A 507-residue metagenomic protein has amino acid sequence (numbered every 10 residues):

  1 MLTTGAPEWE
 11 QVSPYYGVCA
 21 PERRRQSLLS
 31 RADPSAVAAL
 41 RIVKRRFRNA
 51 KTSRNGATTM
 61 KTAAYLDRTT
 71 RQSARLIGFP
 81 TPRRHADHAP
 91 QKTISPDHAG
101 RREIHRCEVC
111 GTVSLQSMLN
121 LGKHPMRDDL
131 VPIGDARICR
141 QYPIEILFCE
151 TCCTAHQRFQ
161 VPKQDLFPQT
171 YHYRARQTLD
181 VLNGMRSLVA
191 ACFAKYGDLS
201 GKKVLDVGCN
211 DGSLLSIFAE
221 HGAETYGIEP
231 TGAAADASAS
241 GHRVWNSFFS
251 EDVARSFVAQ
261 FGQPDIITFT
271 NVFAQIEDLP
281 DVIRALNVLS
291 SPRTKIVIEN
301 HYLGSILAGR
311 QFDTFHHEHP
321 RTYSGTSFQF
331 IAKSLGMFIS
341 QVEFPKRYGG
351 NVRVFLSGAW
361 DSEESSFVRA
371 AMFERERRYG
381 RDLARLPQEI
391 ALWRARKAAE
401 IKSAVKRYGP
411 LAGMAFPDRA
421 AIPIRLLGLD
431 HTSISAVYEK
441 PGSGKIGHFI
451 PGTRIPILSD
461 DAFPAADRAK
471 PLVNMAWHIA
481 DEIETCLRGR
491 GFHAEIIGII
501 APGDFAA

Functional and structural regions predicted by a protein language model:
E8: Detector for the Zn2+-coordinating histidines of canonical Cys2His2
K92-L179, E343: N-terminal juxtadomain amphipathic helix that follows a signal peptide/anchor or precedes a small N-terminal auxiliary
D129, I298-R321, G325-F328, A332: Short, glycine-/aromatic-enriched active-site segment of Class I SAM-dependent methyltransferases
R137-A237, Q311, H316, L386-S403: Extended interfacial segments that mediate partner engagement and assembly in macromolecular machines
C192, D198, W360-A507: Hydrophobic, well-ordered beta-alpha structural blocks that scaffold small-molecule cofactor pockets
I217-D252, A436-E439, G444-K445: Class I SAM-dependent methyltransferase SAM/SAH-binding core
T268: A conserved beta-strand element that flanks and buttresses the S-adenosyl-L-methionine
P280-K295: A short glycine-rich, Lys/Arg-flanked "PGG" loop and its adjoining helix->strand segment in the class I
